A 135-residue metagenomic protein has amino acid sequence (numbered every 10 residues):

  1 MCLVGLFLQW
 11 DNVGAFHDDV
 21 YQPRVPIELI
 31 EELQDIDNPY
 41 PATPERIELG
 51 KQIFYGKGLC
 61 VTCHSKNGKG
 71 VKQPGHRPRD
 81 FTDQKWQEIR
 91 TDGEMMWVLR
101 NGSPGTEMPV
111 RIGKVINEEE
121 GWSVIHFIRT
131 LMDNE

Functional and structural regions predicted by a protein language model:
M1-D35, E135: N-terminal export/targeting leaders of redox proteins
V13-Y21, G75-D80, V98-L131: Axial heme c-ligation environment in periplasmic c-type cytochrome domains
P23-Y55: Electrostatic cytochrome c docking/interface patches
P41, H64, T82, P109-I112: Residue-level detector of conserved, well-ordered beta-strand and adjacent loop positions that form binding/recognition
E45, L49, R90-E94, E107 (+1 more regions): Extracytoplasmic/secreted proteins, especially bacterial periplasmic and envelope-associated proteins
G50, K57-K66, V124-I128: The canonical Cys-X-X-Cys-His
T62-R100: Gly/Gly-Pro-rich "capping" loops immediately C-terminal to redox-active cysteine motifs in periplasmic/lumenal
